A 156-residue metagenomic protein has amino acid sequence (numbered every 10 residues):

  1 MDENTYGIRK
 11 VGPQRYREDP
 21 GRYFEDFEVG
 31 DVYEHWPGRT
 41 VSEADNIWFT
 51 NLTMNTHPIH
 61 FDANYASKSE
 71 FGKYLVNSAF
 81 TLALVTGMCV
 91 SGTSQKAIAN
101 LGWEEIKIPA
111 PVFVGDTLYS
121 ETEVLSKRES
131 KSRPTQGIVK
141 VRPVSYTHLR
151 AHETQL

Functional and structural regions predicted by a protein language model:
D2-W103: Hot-dog-fold acyl-thioester-processing enzymes
N4, T154-L156: Intrinsic disorder/low-complexity segments enriched in polar/small residues
E104-Y146: Hydrophobic beta-sheet segments that form the core/acyl-binding groove of ACP/CoA-dependent acyl-chain-processing
T147-T154: Conserved small/polar residues in nucleotide/adenosyl-binding loops
